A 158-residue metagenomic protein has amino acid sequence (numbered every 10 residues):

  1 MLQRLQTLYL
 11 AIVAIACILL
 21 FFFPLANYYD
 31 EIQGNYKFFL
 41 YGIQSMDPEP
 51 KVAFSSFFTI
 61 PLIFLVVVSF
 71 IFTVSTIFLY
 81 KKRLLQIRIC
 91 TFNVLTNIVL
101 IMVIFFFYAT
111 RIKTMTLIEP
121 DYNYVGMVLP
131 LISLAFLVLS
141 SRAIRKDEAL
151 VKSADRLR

Functional and structural regions predicted by a protein language model:
M1-I15, L84-T91: Alpha-helical transmembrane segments and their helix-start/interface "positive-inside/aromatic belt" motifs in integral
L2-A11, Y29-D30, S45, L62 (+2 more regions): Extended, charge-rich alpha-helical interface modules
A14-F64: Interfacial loop at the N-terminal end of multi-pass membrane proteins
I60-T76: Hydrophobic alpha-helical transmembrane segments
V74-I87: Juxtamembrane helix-break-helix junctions at the cytosolic face of small multi-pass alpha-helical membrane proteins
R88-M102: Transmembrane alpha-helical segments of multi-pass membrane proteins
V99-R158: Alpha-helical transmembrane segments of multi-pass integral membrane proteins, characterized by long hydrophobic
